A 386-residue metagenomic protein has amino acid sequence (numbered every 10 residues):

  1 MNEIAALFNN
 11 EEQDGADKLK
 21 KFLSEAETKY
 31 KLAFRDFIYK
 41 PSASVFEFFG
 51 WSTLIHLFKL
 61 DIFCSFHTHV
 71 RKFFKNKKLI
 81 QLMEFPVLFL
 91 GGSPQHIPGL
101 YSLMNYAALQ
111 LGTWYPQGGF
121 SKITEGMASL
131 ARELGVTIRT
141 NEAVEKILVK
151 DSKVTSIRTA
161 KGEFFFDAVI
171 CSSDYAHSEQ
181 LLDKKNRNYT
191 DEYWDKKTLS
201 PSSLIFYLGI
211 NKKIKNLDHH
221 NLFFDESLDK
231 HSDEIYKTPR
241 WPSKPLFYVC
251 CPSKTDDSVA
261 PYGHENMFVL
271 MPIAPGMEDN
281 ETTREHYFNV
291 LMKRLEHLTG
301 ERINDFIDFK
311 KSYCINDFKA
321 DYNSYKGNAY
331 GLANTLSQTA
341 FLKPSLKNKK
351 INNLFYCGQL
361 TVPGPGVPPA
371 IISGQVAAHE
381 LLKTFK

Functional and structural regions predicted by a protein language model:
M1-H96: Rossmann-like flavin
N76-L90, P242-Y248, E301-P363: A glycine-rich dinucleotide-binding beta-alpha-beta segment and adjacent secondary-structure elements that constitute
L82-W114, N348-N352: Active-site-adjacent "gating/activation" loops or surface patches in catalytic cores
L103-V154: Helical element adjacent to the flavin cofactor pocket in flavoenzyme catalytic cores
T137, E142-T159, F309-S324: Beta-rich nucleic-acid/ligand-interaction surfaces
E145-P261: Mid-domain catalytic core of redox enzymes that form a hydrophobic substrate pocket/lid adjacent to a catalytic redox
N211-K319: C-terminal segments that line or cap access tunnels to active or ligand-binding sites in enzymes and enzyme-associated
Q359-F385: A conserved FAD-binding loop/helix module that cradles the flavin
